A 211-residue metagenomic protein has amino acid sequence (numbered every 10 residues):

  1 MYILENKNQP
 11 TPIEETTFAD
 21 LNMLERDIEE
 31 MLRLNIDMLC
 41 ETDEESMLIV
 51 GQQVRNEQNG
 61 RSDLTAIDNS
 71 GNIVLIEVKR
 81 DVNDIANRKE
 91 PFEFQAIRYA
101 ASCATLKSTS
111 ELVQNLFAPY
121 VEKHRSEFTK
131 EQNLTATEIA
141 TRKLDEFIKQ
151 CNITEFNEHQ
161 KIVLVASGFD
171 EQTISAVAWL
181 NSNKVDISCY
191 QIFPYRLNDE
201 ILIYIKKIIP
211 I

Functional and structural regions predicted by a protein language model:
M1-I211: Charged, terminal alpha-helix-loop-beta segments that serve as non-catalytic nucleic-acid engagement and/or assembly
